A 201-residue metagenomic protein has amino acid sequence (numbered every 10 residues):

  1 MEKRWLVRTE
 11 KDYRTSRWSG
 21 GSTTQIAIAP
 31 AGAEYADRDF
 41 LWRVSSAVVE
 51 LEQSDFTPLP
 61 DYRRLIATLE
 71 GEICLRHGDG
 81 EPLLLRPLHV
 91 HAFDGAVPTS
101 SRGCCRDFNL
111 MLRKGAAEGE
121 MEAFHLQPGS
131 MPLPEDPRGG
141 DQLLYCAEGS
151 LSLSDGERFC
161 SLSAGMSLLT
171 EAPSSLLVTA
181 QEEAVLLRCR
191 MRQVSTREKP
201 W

Functional and structural regions predicted by a protein language model:
M1-W201: Jelly-roll (double-stranded beta-helix
